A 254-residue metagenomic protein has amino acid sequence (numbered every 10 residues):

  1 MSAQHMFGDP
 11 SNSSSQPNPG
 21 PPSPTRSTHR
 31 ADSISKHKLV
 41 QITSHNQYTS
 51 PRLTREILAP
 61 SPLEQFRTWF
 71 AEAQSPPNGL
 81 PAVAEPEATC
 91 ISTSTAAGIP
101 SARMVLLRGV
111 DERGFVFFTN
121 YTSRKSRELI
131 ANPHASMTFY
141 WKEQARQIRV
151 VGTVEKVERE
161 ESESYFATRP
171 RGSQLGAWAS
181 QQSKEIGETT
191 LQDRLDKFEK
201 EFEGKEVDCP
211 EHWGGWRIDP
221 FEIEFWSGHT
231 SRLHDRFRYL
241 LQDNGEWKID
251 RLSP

Functional and structural regions predicted by a protein language model:
M1-P254: Binding-site signature for planar aromatic cofactors or substrates
